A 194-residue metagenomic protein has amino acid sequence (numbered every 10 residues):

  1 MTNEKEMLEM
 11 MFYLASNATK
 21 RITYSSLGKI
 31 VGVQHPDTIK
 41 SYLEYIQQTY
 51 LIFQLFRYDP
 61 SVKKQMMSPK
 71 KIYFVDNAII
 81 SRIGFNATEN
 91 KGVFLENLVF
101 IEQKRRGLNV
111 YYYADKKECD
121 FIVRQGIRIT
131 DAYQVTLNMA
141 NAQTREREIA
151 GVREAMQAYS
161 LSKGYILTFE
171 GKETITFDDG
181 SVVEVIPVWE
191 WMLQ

Functional and structural regions predicted by a protein language model:
M1-I129: Accessory nucleic acid-recognition modules appended to NTPase machines
Y73, D131-Y133, Y165-L167, E184-I186: Hydrophobic/aromatic beta-strand patches that form the interior of the parallel beta-sheet core in alpha/beta enzyme
N109, K163, V182-E184: Conserved beta-strand segments of alpha/beta enzyme cores
Y112, S162-T168: Short, hydrophobic beta-strand segments that form beta-sheet elements in well-ordered domains
T130-N141: Active-site ExK catalytic segment of metal-dependent nucleases
A140-A150, Q194: Active-site-adjacent loop/helix micro-motif of nuclease/hydrolase catalytic cores
R153-L161: Arginine/glycine-rich "motif VI" loop of SF2 helicases in the C-terminal RecA-like domain
E170-Q194: Domain-level recognition of nuclease-like catalytic cores that cleave nucleotide substrates
